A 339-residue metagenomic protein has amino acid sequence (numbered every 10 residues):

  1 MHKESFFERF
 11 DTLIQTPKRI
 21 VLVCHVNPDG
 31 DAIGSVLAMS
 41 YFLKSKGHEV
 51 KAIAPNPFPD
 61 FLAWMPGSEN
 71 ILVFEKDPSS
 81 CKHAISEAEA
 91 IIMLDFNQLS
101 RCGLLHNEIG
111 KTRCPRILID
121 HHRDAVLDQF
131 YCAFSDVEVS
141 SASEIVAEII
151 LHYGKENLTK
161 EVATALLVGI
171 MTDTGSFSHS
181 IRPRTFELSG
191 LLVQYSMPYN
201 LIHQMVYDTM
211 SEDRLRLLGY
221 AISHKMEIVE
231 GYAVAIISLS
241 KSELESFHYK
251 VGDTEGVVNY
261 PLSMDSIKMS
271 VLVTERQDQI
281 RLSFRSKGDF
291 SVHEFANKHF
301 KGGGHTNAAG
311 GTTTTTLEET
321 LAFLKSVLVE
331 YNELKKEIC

Functional and structural regions predicted by a protein language model:
H2-V26, G34-L72, P78-K82, E87-A90 (+2 more regions): Hydrophobic helix-and-loop "lid/oligomerization" segment in the mid-to-C-terminal part of catalytic domains
N27-P28, F96-L99, H122-D124, K241-S242 (+1 more regions): Short glycine-rich anion-binding loops that position phosphate/pyrophosphate groups of nucleotides and phosphorylated
G30-V36, L99-G103: Short glycine/serine/threonine-rich phosphate/pyrophosphate-binding segments that cradle anionic phosphate groups
A38-S40, E108-K111, F134-S135, L188: Glycine-rich, phosphate-binding/catalytic loops in enzymes
I71, R116-L118, A133-F134, V234-I236: Conserved beta-strand scaffold positions in the cores of enzyme catalytic domains, especially in NTP/NDP-utilizing
F74-F130: Active-site cofactor/cluster-binding pocket
S80-K82, L105-E108, A133-D136, G154-N157 (+1 more regions): A generic local secondary-structure boundary/capping motif
I119-S189: Short alpha-helices
